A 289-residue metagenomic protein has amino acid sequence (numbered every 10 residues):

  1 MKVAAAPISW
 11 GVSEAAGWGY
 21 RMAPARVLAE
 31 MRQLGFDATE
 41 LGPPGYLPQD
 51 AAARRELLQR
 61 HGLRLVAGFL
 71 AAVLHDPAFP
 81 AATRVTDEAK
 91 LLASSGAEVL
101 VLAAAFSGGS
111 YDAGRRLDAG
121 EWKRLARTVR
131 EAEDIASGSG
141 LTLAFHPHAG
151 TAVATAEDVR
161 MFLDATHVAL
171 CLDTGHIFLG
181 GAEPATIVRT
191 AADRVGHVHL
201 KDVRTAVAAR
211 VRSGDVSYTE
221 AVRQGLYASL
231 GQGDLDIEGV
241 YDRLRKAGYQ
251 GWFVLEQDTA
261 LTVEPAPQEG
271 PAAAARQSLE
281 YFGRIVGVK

Functional and structural regions predicted by a protein language model:
K2-P7, V66, E98-A105, D193-A206 (+2 more regions): Non-cysteine beta-strand/loop elements that form the S-adenosyl-L-methionine
A5, A38-T39, R127-D234: Acidic/histidine-rich catalytic cores of soluble enzymes
A5, M31, T39, L58 (+7 more regions): Conserved, mostly hydrophobic/aromatic
I8-G11, G42-P44, L70-H75, A105-S107 (+5 more regions): Active-site beta-loop-alpha junctions enriched in small/polar residues
S9-A23, A72-A82, G114-W122, S229-Q232: Active-site mouth loops of central-metabolism enzymes
L28-Q33, L47-A67, T83-E98, R130-G138 (+3 more regions): Acidic (Asp/Glu)-rich catalytic clusters
Q49, L70-D87, F106-E121, S213-G214 (+2 more regions): Surface-exposed, active-site-proximal loop segments in enzymatic domains
R60, P77-C171, L179, A272-A274: Active-site acidic/histidine proton-transfer and metal-coordination neighborhood in alpha/beta enzyme cores
